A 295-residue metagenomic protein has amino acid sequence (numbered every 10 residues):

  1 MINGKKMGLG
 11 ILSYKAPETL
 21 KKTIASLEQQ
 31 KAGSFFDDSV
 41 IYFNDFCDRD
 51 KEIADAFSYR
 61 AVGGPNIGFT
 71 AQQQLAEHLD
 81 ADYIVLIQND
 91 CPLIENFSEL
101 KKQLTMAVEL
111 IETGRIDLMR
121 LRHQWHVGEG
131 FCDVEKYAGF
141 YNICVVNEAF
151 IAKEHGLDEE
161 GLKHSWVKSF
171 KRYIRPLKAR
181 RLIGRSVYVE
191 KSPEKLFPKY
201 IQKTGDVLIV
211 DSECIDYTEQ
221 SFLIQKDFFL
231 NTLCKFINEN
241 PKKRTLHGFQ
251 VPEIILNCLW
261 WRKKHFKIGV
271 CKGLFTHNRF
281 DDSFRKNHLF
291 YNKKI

Functional and structural regions predicted by a protein language model:
K6-G8: Cell-envelope/extracellular polymer assembly enzymes that use nucleotide-activated donors
A16-K31: Short, well-formed alpha-helical segments that are part of the catalytic scaffolds of diverse glycosyltransferases
K22, I174-I295: C-terminal catalytic/acceptor-binding lobe
L27-G63: Acidic donor-binding segment of Leloir-type glycosyltransferases
G64-L79: Glycine-rich, basic loop-to-helix element that forms the pyrophosphate-binding segment of sugar-nucleotide handling
I84: Short aromatic/hydrophobic "clamp" motif used to bind/position activated sugar donors
D90-P92: The conserved acidic donor/metal-binding loop of glycosyltransferases
E95-V127: Conserved donor-nucleotide/metal-binding helix-loop-beta segment in metal-dependent transferases, i.e., the alpha-helix
